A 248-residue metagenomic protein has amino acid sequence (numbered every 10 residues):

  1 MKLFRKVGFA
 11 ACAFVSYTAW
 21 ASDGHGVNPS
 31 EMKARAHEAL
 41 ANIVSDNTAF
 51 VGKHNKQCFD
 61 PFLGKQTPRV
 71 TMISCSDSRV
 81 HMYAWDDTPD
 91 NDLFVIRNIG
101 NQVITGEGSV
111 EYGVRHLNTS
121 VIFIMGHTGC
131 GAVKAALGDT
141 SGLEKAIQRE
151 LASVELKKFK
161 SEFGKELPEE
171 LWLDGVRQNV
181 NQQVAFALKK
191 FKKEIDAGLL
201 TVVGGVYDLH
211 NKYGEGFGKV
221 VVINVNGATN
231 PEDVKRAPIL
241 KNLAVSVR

Functional and structural regions predicted by a protein language model:
M1-G8: Bacterial N-terminal signal peptides that target proteins for export
S22-T67, D90, I99-L117, K134-R248: Divalent-metal-activated hydrolytic enzyme cores
Q66-V70, D77-V80: Active-site alpha/beta core segments
M72, I124, G204: Divalent metal-coordination and catalytic microenvironments
S74-R79, I99-Q102, H127-T128: Short glycine-enriched loops at secondary-structure junctions
R79-R97: Catalytic core of membrane glycerolipid acyltransferases/transacylases, capturing the structured, soluble-facing
R115-T119, M125-G126, G131: Mid-length scaffold segments of soluble, non-membrane domains
